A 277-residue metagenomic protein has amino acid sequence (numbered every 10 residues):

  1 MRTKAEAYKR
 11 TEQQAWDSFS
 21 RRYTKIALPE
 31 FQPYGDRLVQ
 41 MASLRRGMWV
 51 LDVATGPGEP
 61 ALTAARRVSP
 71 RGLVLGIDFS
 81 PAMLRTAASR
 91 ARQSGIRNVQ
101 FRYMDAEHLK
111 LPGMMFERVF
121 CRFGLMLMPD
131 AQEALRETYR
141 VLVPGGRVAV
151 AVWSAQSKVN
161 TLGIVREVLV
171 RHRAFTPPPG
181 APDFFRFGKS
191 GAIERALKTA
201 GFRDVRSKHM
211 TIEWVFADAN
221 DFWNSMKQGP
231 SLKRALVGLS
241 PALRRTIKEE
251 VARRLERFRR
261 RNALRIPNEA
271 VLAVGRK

Functional and structural regions predicted by a protein language model:
R2-E12, E30-F31, P57-E59, D183-K277: Conserved Class I S-adenosyl-L-methionine
R2-M48, E59-T63, M83-T86, Q93-S94: Conserved class I S-adenosyl-L-methionine
W49-L109, R118, E133: Class I SAM-dependent methyltransferase SAM/SAH-binding core
V68, A91, L169, L197 (+2 more regions): Conserved hydrophobic residues forming the short capping helix/wall of the S-adenosyl-L-methionine
E117-Q132, S154: A short SAM/SAH-binding and catalytic strip from SAM-dependent methyltransferases
Q132-E133, Y139-A217, K233: Conserved catalytic/acceptor-binding region of the Class I
